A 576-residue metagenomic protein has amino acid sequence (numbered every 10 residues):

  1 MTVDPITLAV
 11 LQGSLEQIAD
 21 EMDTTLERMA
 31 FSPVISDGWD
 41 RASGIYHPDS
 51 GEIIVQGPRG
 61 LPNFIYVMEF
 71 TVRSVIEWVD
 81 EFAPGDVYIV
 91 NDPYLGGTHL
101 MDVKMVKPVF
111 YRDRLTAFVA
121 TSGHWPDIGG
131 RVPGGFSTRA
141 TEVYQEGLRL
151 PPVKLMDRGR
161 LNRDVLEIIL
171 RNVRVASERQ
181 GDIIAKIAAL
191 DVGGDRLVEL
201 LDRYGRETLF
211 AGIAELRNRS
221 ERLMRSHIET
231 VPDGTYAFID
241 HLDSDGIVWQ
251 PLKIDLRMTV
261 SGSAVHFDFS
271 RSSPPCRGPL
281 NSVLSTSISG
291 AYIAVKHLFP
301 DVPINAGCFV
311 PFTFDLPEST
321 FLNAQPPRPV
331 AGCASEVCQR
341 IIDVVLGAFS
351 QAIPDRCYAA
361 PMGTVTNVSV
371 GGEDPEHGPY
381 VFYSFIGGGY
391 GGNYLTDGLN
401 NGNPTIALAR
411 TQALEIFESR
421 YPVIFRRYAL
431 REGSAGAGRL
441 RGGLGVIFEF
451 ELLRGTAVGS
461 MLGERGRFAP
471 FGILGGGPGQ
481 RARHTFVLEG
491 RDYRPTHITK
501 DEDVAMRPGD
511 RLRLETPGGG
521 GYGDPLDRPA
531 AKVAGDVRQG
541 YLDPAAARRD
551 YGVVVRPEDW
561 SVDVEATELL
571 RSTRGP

Functional and structural regions predicted by a protein language model:
M1-P84, D92-Y111, L115-H266, S270-P576: Glycine/proline-enriched, intrinsically flexible loops and inter-domain linkers
Y88: Active-site Gly/Thr loop motif
